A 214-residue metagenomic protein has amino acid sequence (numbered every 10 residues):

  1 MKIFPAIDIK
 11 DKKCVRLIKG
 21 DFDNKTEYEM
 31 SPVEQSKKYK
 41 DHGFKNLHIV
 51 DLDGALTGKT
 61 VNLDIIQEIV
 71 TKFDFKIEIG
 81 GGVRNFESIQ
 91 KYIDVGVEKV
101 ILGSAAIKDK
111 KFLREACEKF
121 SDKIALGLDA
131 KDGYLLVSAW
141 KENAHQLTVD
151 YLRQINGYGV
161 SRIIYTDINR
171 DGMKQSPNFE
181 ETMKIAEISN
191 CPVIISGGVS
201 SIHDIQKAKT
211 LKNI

Functional and structural regions predicted by a protein language model:
K2-A6, N46, D74-E78, E98-I101 (+5 more regions): Structural preference for beta-strand elements that scaffold enzyme active sites
D8, Y39, L47, I79 (+5 more regions): Conserved, mostly hydrophobic/aromatic
K12-V15, K19-D23, V97-D171: Conserved anion-binding
K13-T60: N-terminal beta-alpha supersecondary unit
Y28-K40, R84-Q90, N143-Q154, I205: Short, acidic/polar
N46-D64, S104, I164-Q175: Glycine-rich, proline-tolerant flexible connector loops at the mouths of alpha/beta enzymes
T60-Q67, K110, K141-D150, Q175-K184: Charged helix-capping and loop-helix junction motifs
I65, V70-F73, I77-K99, E180-I214: Catalytic cores of alpha/beta
